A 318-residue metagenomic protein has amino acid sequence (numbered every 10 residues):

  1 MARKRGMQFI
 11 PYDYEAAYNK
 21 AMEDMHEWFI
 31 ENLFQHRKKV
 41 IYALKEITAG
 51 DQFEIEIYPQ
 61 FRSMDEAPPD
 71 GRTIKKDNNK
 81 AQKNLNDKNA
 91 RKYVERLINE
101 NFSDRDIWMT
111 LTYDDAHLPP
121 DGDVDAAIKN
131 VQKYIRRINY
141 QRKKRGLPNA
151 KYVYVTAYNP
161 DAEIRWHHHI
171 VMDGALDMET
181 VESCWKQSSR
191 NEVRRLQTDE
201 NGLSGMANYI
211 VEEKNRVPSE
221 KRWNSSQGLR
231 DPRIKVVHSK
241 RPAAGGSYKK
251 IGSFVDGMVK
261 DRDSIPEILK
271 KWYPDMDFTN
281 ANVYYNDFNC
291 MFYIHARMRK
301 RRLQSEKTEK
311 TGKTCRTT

Functional and structural regions predicted by a protein language model:
M1-I164, G174-T318: Right-hand nucleic-acid polymerase module
